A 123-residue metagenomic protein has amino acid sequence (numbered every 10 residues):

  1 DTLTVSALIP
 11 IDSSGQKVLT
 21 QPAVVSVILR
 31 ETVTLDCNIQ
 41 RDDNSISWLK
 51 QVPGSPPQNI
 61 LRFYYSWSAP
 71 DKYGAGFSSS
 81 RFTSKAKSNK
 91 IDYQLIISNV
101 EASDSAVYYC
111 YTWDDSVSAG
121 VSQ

Functional and structural regions predicted by a protein language model:
D1-Q123: Extracellular domains of the immunoglobulin superfamily
